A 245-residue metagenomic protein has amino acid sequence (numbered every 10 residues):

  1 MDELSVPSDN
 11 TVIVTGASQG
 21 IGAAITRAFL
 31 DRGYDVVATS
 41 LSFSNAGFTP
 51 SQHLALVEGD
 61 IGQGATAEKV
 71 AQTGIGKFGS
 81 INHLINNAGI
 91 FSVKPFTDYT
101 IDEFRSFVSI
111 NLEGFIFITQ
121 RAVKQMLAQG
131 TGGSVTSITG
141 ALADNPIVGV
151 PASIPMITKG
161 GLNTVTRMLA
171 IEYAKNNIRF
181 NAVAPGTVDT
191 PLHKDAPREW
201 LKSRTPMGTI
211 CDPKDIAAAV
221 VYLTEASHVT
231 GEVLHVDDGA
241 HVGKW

Functional and structural regions predicted by a protein language model:
D9-N10, S80-I81, M126-G140, K175-I178 (+1 more regions): Active-site loop of short-chain dehydrogenase/reductase
S18-Q19: Conserved glycine-rich cofactor-binding loop
N87-S92, G239: Conserved NAD(P)H cofactor-binding loop of Rossmann-fold oxidoreductase domains
P95-F96, E103-V108, L201: Substrate-binding pocket helix/loop in short-chain dehydrogenase/reductase
T119-Q120, R167: A short, exposed helix-loop element centered on a Lys and neighboring polar residues
T136-G161, T166-K175: Catalytic loop of short-chain dehydrogenase/reductase
I178, P213-V236, H241: C-terminal substrate-recognition "lid" of short-chain dehydrogenase/reductases
